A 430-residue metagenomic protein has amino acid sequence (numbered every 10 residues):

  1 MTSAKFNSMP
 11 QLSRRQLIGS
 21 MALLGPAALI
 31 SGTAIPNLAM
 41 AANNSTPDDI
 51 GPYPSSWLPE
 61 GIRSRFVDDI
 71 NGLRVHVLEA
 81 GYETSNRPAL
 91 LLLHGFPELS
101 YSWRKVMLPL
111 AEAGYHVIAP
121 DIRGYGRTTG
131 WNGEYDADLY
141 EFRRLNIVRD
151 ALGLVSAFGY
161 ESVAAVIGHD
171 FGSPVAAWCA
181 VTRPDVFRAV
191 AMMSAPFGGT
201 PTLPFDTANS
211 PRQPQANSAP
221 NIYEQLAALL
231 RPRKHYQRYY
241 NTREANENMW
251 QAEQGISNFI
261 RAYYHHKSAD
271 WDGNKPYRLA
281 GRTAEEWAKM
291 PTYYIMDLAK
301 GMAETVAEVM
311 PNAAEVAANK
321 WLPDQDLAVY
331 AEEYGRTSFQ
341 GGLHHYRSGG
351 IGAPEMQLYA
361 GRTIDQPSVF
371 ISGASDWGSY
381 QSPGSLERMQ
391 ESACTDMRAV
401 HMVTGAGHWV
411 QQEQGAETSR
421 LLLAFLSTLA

Functional and structural regions predicted by a protein language model:
M1-L12: N-terminal secretory signal peptides
P10-Q16, G25-P47: N-terminal twin-arginine translocation
L12, E98, F142, N146 (+2 more regions): Residue-level signal for the nucleotide or nucleotide-sugar donor/cofactor binding architecture
T46-S64, V75, E83-T84, A89 (+2 more regions): Flexible "cap/lid" subdomain of the alpha/beta-hydrolase fold that forms the substrate-access gate
I70-G72: Glycine-centered tight beta-turn/hairpin loop motif at sheet-sheet or coil-to-beta transitions
Y82-W131, H169: Conserved HGGG/HGGXW glycine-rich cap/lid loop of the alpha/beta-hydrolase fold
F96, S100-W103, F171, W178 (+2 more regions): Signature tryptophan residues that serve as conserved aromatic anchors
M397, H401-A430: Catalytic active-site module of serine/aspartate enzymes centered on a nucleophile-bearing elbow/loop
